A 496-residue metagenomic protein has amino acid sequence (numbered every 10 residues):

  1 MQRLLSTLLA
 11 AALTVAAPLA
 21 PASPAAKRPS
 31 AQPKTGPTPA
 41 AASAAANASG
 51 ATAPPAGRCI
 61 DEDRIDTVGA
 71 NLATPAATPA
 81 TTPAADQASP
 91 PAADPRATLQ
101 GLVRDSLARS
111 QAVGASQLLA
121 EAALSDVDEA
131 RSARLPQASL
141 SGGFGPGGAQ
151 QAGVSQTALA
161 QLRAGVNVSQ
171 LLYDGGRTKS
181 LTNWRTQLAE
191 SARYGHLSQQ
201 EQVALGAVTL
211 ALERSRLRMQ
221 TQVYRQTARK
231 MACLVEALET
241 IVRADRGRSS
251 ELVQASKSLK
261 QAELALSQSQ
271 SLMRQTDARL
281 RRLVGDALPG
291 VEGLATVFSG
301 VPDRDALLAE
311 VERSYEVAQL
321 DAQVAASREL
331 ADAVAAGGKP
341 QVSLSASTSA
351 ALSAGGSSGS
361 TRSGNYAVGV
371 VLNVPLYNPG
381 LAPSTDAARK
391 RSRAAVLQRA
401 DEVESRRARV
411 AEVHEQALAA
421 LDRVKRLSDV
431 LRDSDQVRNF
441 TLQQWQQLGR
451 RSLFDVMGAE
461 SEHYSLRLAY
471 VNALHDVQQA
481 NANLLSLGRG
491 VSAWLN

Functional and structural regions predicted by a protein language model:
R3, A20-T74, T81, P91 (+2 more regions): Acidic, low-complexity, intrinsically disordered peripheral segments
R3-A20: Gram-negative bacterial Sec-dependent N-terminal signal peptides
A70, S89-A92, R96-R109, L252 (+3 more regions): Amphipathic alpha-helical coiled-coil scaffold segments and their short linker/junction regions
A70, T74, P90, Q199-R313 (+3 more regions): Periplasmic alpha-helical coiled-coil/stalk elements that build and connect Gram-negative outer-membrane
G114, Q137-L159, S169-Q200, A318 (+4 more regions): Small/polar (Gly/Ser/Thr/Ala-rich) solvent-exposed segments that form structured loops/beta-strands/short helices used
A115-A130, Q199, V203-Y224, C233-V235 (+5 more regions): Amphipathic alpha-helical coiled-coil segments
Q161-R163, T209, Q254, Q341 (+1 more regions): Transmembrane beta-barrel architecture of outer-membrane proteins
N167, L330-A333, V371-N373: Outer-membrane beta-barrel architecture
